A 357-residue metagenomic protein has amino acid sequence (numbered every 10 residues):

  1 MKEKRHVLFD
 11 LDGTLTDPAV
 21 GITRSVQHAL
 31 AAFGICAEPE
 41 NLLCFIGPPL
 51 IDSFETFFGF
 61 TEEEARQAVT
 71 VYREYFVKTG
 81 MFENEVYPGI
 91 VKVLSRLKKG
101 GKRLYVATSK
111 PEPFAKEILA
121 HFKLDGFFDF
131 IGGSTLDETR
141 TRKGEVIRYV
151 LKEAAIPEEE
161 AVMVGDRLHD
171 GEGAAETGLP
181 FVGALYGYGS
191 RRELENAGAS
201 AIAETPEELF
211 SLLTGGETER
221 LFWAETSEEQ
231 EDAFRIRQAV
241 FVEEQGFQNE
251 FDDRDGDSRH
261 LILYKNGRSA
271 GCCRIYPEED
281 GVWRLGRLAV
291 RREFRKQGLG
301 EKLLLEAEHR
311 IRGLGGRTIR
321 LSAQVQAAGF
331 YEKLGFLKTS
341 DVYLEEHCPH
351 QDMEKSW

Functional and structural regions predicted by a protein language model:
K2-K92: N-terminal helical cap/lid subdomain that shapes the substrate entry/recognition surface in HAD-like hydrolases
H6, K143-E172: Conserved Lys-Pro-Asp/Glu-containing loop-to-beta segment of HAD-superfamily phosphomonoesterases, centered on
K78-V106, E112-K116, G144: Short, acidic loop-to-helix structural element flanking the phosphoryl-transfer center in phosphate-processing enzymes
V162-A203: Acidic, Mg2+-coordinating phosphoryl-transfer loop and its flanking beta/alpha structural elements, shared across
L185-Y186, S190, R320-S322, E332 (+1 more regions): Conserved catalytic-core motifs of GNAT/GCN5-like acyltransferases
I262, R268-P277, G281-A289: Conserved beta-strand in the GNAT
K296-H309: Conserved acetyl-CoA-binding loop-helix of GNAT-fold acetyltransferases
L304, I311-Q324: Conserved GNAT acetyl-CoA-binding A-motif
